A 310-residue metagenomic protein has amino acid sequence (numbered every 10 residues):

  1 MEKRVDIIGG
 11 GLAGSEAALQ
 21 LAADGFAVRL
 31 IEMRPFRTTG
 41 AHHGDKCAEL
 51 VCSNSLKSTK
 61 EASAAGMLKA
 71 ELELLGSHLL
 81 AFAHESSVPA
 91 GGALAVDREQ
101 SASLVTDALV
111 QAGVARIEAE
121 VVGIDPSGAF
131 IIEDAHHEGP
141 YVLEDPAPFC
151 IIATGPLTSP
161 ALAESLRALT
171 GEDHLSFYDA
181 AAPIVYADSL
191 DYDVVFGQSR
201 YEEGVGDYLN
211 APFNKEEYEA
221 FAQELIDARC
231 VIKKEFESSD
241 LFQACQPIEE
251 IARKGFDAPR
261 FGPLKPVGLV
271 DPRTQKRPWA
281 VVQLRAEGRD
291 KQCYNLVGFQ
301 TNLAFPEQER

Functional and structural regions predicted by a protein language model:
E2-A13: Beta1/beta-strand and adjacent pyrophosphate-binding region of the FAD-binding site in flavoprotein oxidoreductases
R4, A27, H174: Residues at the starts of beta-strands that form the adenosine-phosphate
G14-E16, P160: Short glycine/serine/threonine-rich phosphate/pyrophosphate-binding segments that cradle anionic phosphate groups
L19-A81: N-terminal FAD cofactor-binding segment of flavoenzymes
Q20, A108, S165: Rossmann-fold NAD(P)-dependent oxidoreductase module
K60-A65, K69, S77-G92, T170-D179 (+1 more regions): A short alpha-helix-loop-beta-strand transition element characteristic of N-terminal alpha/beta dinucleotide-binding
R98-R116: Helical element adjacent to the flavin cofactor pocket in flavoenzyme catalytic cores
A112-E309: Predominantly flavin-linked oxidoreductase catalytic cores and closely associated redox partners
